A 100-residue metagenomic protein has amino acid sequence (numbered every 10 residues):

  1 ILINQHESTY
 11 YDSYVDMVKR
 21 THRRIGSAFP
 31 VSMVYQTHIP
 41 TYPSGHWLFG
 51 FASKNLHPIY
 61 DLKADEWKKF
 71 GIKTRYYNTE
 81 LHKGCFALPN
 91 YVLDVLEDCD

Functional and structural regions predicted by a protein language model:
I1-E7: Conserved beta-strand signature within the Rossmann-like core of class I S-adenosyl-L-methionine
N4, F29-Q36, I59-L62: Acidic/polar loop patches that form or flank catalytic/metal-binding clefts of enzymes that bind anionic ligands
E7-Y11, I39-T41: Short "lid" loop at the C-terminus of a central beta-strand within the Rossmann-like core of SAM-dependent
V15-I39, G50: Conserved Class I S-adenosyl-L-methionine
S44-D100: SAM/dcSAM-binding transferase cores
